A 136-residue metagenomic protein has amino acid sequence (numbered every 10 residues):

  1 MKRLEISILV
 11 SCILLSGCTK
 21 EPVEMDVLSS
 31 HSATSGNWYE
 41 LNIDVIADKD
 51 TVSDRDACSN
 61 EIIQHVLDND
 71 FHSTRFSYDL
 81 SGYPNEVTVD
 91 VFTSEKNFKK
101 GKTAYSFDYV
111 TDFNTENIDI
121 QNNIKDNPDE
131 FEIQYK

Functional and structural regions predicted by a protein language model:
K2-L9: Sec-dependent signal peptide recognition, specifically the positively charged N-region followed immediately by
L14-G17: C-terminal motif of bacterial Sec signal peptides marking the signal peptidase cleavage site
T19-E21: Bacterial signal peptide processing site
V23-D50: Extracytoplasmic/periplasm-facing segments of secreted or lipoprotein envelope proteins
S32-E40, D79, N127-K136: Exposed acidic/polar residues on beta-strands and adjacent loops within beta-sheet cores, strongest in beta-propeller
N42-S106: Mature extracytoplasmic domains of secretory-pathway proteins
D108-K136: C-terminal partner/receptor-binding element of secreted or periplasmic proteins
